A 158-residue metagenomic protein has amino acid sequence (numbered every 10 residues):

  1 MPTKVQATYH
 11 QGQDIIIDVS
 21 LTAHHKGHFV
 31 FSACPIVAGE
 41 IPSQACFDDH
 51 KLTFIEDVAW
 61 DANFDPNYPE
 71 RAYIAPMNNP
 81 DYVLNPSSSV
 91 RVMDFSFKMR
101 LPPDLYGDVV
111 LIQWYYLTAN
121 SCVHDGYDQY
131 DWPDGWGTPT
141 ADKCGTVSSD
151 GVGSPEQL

Functional and structural regions predicted by a protein language model:
M1-L158: Structured recognition/catalytic domains enriched at protein termini, typified by the LPMO catalytic fold at the mature
